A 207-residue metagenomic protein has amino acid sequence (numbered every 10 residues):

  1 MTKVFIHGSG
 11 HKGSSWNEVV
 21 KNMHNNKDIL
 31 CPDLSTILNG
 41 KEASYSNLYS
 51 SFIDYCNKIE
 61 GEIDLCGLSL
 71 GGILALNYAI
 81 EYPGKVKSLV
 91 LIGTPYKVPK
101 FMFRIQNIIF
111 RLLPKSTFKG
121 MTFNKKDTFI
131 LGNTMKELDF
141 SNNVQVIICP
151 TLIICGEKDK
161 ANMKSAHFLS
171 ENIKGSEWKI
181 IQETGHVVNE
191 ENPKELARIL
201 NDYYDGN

Functional and structural regions predicted by a protein language model:
M1-N39: Conserved HGGG/HGGXW glycine-rich cap/lid loop of the alpha/beta-hydrolase fold
K21, L30-D64: Active-site loop/oxyanion-hole signature of alpha/beta-hydrolase fold enzymes
Y45, I80-E81, L89-K115, M163: Flexible "cap/lid" loop of the alpha/beta hydrolase fold
G67-G71, A75: Gly/Ala-rich beta-loop-alpha elbow adjacent to hydrolase catalytic centers
S116-N142, K158: Hydrophobic, aromatic-rich cap/lid helix
V146-I147, I153-C155: Short beta-strand/loop motif that positions the catalytic acidic residue of the alpha/beta-hydrolase fold
E157-A161, H186: Acidic catalytic loop of the alpha/beta-hydrolase fold
T184-K194: Catalytic histidine-centered segment of alpha/beta-hydrolase-like enzymes
